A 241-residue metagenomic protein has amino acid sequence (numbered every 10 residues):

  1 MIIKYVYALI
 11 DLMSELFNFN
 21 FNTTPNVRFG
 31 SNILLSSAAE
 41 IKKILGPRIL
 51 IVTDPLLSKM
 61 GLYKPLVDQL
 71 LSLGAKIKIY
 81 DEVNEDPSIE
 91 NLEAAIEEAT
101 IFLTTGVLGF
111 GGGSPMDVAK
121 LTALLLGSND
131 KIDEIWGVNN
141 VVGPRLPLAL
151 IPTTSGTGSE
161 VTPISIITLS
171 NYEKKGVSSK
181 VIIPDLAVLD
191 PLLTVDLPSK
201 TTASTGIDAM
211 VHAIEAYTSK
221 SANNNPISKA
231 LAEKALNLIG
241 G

Functional and structural regions predicted by a protein language model:
I2-G106: ATP/NTP phosphate-donor binding region
I3, V27-S31, L35, K43 (+7 more regions): Electropositive phosphate-/nucleotide-binding environments in soluble metabolic enzymes
Y7-A8, G143, L231-K234: A short, charged, Gly/Pro-tolerant segment at domain boundaries
L35, K59, S114, S155-T157 (+3 more regions): Glycine-rich nucleotide phosphate-binding loop and flanking beta-alpha elements of Rossmann-like dinucleotide-binding
A38, V67, K78, E93-I96 (+3 more regions): Predominant activation on well-ordered alpha-helical scaffold segments within soluble catalytic domains
E90-P191: Glycine/threonine-rich beta-strand-loop-alpha-helix active-site module that forms ligand/phosphate-binding
I164-G241: Carboxylate- and glycine-rich phosphate/diphosphate-binding segment that chelates Mg2+/Mn2+
